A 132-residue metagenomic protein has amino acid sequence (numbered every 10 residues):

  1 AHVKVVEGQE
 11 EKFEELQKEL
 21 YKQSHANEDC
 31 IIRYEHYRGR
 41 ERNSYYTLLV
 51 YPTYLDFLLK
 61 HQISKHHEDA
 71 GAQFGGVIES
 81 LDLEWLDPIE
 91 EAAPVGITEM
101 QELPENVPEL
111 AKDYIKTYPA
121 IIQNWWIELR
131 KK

Functional and structural regions predicted by a protein language model:
A1-K4, R33-K65, D82-I89, G96-L103: Short, well-ordered beta-strand segments in beta-rich or mixed alpha/beta enzyme and ligand-binding folds
K4-E15: Short, surface-exposed ligand-recognition loops at beta-strand->loop->(often short) alpha-helix junctions that present
E10, E41, Q73, V77-I78 (+1 more regions): Compositionally biased, intrinsically disordered low-complexity regions
Q17, Y21: Short amphipathic alpha-helical/adjacent loop interface patches that line ligand and macromolecule-binding sites
Q23-I32, V50-D87, P108, I115-K132: An amphipathic, aromatic/His-enriched active-site/gating alpha helix that lines ligand/cofactor pockets
I97-E105, E109, D113-I115: Long, internal low-complexity/basic segments
